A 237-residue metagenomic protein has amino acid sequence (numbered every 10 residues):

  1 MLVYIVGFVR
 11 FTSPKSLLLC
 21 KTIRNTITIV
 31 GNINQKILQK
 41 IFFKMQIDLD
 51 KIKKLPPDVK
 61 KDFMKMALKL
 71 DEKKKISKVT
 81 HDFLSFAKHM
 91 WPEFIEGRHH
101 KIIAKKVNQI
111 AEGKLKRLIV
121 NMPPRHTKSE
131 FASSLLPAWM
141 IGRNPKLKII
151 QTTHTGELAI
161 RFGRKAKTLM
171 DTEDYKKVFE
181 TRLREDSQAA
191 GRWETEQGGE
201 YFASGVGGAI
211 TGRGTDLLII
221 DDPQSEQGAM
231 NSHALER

Functional and structural regions predicted by a protein language model:
V3-V9, V30: Acidic, Ala/Val/Gly-enriched low-complexity intrinsically disordered segments
V9-T12, T26: Short hydrophobic alpha-helical segments enriched in small aliphatic residues
F11-K15, L19, K36: N-terminal polybasic/positive-inside topogenic patches
T22, V30-K116: N-terminal accessory segments
R117-I119, K148-I150, E200, L217: Residue-level preference for the first positions of well-ordered beta-strands
N121-P123, K128-Y175: Conserved P-loop
T152-G207: Conserved nucleotide-state-sensing and coupling region of NTP-binding domains
G191-R237: Conserved RecA-like ASCE ATPase "motif II neighborhood" in helicase/translocase motors
